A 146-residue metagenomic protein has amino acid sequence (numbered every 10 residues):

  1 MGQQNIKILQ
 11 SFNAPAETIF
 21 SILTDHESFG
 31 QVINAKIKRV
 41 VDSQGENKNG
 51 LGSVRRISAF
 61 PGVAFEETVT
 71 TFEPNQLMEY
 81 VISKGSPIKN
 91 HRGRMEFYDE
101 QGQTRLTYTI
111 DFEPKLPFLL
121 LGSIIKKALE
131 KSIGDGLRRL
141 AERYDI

Functional and structural regions predicted by a protein language model:
M1-Q44: Hydrophobic ligand-binding cavity/cleft-lining segments
I8-Q10, E66-T71, H91-D99: Hydrophobic/aromatic beta-strand elements that line small-molecule binding cavities or substrate pockets in beta-rich
S11, P15, P61, S83-G85 (+1 more regions): Structured loop/turn residues at secondary-structure junctions
P15, G62, P74-N75, E100-Q103: Short strand-connecting beta-turns/loops that link adjacent beta-strands
E17-S21, G102-R105, R138, E142: Replace "anionic and nucleotidyl ligands
Q31, V40-S86, D135-I146: Glycine-rich portal/gate segments that line the openings of hydrophobic small-molecule binding cavities
S83-G134, I146: Beta-strand/loop substructures that line and gate deep hydrophobic ligand-binding cavities in soluble
